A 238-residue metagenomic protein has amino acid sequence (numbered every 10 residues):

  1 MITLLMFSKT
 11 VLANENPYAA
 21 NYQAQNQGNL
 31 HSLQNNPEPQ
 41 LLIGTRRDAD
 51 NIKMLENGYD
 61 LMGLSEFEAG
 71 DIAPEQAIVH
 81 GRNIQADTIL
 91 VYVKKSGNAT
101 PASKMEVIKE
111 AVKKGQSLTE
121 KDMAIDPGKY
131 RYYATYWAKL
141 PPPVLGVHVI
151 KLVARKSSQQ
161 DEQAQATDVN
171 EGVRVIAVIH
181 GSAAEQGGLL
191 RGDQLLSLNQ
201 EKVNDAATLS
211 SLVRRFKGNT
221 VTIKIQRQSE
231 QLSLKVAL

Functional and structural regions predicted by a protein language model:
M1-M6: Bacterial N-terminal signal peptides
S8-T10: N-terminal signal peptide c-region/cleavage motif recognized by signal peptidases
A20-G63, T167: Compositionally biased P/S/T/G-rich terminal and signal peptide-adjacent segments that lie outside catalytic cores
G63-V79, H180, A206-S210: N-terminal post-signal-peptidase region of extra-cytosolic proteins
I84-V93, A184-N204: Conserved PDZ fold ligand-binding element
S96-P142: Short acidic, glycine/proline-enriched helix-loop-strand junctions
I125-V173, A177, K235-A237: PDZ/PDZ-like peptide-tail recognition elements
Y136-A138, G146-V147, S210-L238: PDZ-domain C-terminal substructure recognizer with occasional recognition of PDZ-binding tails
